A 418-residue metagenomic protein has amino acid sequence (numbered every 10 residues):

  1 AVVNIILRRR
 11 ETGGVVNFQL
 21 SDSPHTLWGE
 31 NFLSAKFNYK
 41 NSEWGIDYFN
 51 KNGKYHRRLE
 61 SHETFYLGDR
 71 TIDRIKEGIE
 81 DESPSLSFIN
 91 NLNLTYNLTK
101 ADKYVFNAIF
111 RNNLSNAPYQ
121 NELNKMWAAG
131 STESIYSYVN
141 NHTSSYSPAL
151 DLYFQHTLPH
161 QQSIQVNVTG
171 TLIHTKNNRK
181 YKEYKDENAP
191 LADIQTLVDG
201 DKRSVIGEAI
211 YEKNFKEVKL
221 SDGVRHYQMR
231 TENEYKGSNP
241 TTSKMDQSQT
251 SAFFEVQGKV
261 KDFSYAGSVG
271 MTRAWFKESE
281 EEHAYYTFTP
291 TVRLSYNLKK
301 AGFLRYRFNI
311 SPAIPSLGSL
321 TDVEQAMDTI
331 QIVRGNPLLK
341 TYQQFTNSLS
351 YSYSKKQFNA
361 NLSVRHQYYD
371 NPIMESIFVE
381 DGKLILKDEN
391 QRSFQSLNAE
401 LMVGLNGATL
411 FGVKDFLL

Functional and structural regions predicted by a protein language model:
A1-E122, V139-H174, D201, V205 (+9 more regions): Membrane-proximal, glycine/serine-rich, low-complexity loop/turn segments characteristic of large bacterial
R8-R10, M229-T231, T272, Y369-N371: Short connector loops/turns at beta-strand edges and beta->alpha or beta->beta junctions
Q19-L20, I75-E80, E133-N140, P190-L197 (+4 more regions): Extracellular loop and loop/strand-boundary signature of outer-membrane beta-barrel proteins
F32, F49, G223, G237 (+4 more regions): Composition- and surface-driven signal marking solvent-exposed, interaction-prone regions in large proteins
R57-T71, A117-S131, N177-K185, E232-T241 (+5 more regions): Outer-membrane beta-barrel translocator domains and adjoining extracellular loop/strand segments of Gram-negative
N113-Y138, S163-D199, V224-S238: Surface-exposed, low-complexity loop segments enriched in small/polar and acidic residues
S204-I206, M245, N336, K340 (+1 more regions): Outer membrane beta-barrel strand-and-loop segments of large Gram-negative receptors, especially TonB-dependent
K219-F303: Signature of Gram-negative outer-membrane beta-barrel scaffolds
